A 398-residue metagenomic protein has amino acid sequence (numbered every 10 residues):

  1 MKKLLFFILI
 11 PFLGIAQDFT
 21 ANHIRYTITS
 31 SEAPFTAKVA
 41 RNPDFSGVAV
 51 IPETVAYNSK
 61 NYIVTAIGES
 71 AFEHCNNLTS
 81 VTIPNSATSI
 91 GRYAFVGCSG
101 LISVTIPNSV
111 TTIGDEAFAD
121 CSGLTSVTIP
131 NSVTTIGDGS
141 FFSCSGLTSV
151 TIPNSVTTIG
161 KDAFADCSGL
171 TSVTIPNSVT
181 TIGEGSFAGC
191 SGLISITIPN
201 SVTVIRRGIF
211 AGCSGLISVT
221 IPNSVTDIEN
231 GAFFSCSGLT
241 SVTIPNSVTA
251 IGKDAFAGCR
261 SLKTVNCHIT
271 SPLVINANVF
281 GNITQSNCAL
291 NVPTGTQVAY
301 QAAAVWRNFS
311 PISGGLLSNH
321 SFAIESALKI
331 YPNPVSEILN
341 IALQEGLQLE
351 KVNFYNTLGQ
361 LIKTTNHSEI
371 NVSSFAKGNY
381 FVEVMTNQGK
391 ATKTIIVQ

Functional and structural regions predicted by a protein language model:
M1-D18, V384, Q388: Bacterial Sec-dependent N-terminal signal peptides
A16-I28: Boundary/junction segments of secreted and surface-exposed precursor proteins
S30, P43-A66, N76-S89, S99-T112 (+9 more regions): Structural signature of tandem-repeat unit edges
N42-P43, P293, G346, N387: Short glycine/proline-centered coil/turn motifs in the loop regions of extracellular beta-sandwich domains
E53, D254, V274-N282, Q301 (+1 more regions): Short, T/G/N/S-enriched strand-turn elements that build extracellular solenoid repeat scaffolds
G68-A71, G91-A94, G114-A117, G137-S140 (+6 more regions): Consensus positions within tandem repeat domains that build extended binding/scaffold surfaces
Q301-L317: A recurrent domain-boundary module in secreted/ectodomain proteins
S321-Y331, V335-Q398: C-terminal outer-membrane/trafficking sorting elements
